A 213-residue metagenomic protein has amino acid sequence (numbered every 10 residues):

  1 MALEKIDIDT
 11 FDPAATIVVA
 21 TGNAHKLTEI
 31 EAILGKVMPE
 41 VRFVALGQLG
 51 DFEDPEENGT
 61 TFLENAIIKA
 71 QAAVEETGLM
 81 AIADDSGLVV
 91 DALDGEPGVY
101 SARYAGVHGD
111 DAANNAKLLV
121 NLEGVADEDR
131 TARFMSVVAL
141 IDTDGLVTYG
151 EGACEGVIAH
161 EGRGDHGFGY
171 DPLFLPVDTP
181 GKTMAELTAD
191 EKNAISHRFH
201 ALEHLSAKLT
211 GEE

Functional and structural regions predicted by a protein language model:
A2-V18, A24-E213: Anionic-ligand binding patches
